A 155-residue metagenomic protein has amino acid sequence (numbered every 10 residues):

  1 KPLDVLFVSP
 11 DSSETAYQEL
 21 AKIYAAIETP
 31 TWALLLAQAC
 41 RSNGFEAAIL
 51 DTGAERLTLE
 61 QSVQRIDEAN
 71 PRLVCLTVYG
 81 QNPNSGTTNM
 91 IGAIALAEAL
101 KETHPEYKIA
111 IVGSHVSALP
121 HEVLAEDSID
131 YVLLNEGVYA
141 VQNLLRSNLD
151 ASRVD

Functional and structural regions predicted by a protein language model:
P2-L3, V154: Sequence-level motif detector for i,i+2 pairs with an aromatic at +2
L3-A25: Short glycine-rich His-centered loop
E28: Secreted/periplasmic proteins that engage bacterial cell-wall peptidoglycan
W32, L36-A39, N43-D155: Glycine-rich beta-alpha loop elements in corrinoid/cobalamin-binding modules across cobalamin-dependent enzymes
